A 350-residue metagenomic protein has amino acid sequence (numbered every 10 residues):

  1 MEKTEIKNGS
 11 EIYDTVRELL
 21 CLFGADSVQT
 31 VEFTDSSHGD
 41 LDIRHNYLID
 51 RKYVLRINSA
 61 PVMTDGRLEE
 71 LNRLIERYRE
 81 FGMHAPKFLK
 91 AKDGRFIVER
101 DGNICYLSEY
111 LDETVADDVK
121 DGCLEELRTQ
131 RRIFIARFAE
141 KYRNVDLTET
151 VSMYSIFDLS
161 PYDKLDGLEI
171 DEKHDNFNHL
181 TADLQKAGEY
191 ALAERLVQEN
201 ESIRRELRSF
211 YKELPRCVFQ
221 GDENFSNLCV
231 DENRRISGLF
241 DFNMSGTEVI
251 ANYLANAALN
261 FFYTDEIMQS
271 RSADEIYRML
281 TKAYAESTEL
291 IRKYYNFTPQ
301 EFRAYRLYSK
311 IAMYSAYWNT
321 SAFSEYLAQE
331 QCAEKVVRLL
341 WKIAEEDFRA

Functional and structural regions predicted by a protein language model:
M1-F96, D231-E232: Conserved NTP-binding catalytic cores of kinases and kinase-like/nucleotidyltransferase enzymes across multiple kinase
V16, L20, E172-G221: An alpha-helical support segment within catalytic cores of ATP-dependent transferases
G39-R51, L55, S202-N252: Active-site acidic catalytic loop and adjacent metal/ATP-binding pocket of ATP-dependent phosphoryl transfer enzymes
R51-T150: ATP-binding pocket architecture of kinase catalytic cores
E125-G188: A cross-family kinase active-site recognition segment
A251-Y294, S309-L327: Active-site activation/catalytic loop segments of kinase-like enzymes and analogous catalytic loops in related
P299-M313: Alpha-helical scaffolds flanking conserved acidic
I311-A350: ATP/Mg2+ or Mg2+-diphosphate-binding catalytic cores that bind nucleotide phosphates or diphosphates via glycine-rich
